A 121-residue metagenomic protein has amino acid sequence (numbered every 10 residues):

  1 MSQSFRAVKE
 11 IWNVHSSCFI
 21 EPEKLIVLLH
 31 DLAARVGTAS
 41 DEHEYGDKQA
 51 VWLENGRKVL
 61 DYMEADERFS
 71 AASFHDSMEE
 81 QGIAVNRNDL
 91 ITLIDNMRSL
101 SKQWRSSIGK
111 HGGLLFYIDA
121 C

Functional and structural regions predicted by a protein language model:
M1-C121: Acidic (Asp/Glu-rich) sequence patches and key acidic residues that form negatively charged surfaces used
